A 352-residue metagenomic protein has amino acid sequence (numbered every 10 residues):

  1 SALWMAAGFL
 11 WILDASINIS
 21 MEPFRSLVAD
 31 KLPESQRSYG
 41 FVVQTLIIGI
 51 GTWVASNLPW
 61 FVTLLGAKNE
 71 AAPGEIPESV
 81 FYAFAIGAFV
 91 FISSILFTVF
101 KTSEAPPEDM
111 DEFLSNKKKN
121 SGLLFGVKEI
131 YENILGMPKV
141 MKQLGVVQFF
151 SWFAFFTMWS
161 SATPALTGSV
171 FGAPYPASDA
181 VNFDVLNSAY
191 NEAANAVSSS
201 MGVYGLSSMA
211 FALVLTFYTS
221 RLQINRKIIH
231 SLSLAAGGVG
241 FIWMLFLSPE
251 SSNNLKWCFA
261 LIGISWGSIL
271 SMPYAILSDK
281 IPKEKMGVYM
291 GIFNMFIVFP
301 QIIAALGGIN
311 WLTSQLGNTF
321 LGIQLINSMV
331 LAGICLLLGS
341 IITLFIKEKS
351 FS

Functional and structural regions predicted by a protein language model:
S1, A235-P249: C-terminal ends and interior cores of transmembrane alpha-helices in multi-pass membrane transporters/permeases
S1-S20, N253-I269: Hydrophobic core of transmembrane alpha-helices in multi-pass small-molecule transporters, especially MFS/SLC-type
A2-W11, I17-S20, F24-R25, K31-T157 (+2 more regions): Intracellular loop-helix junctions on the cytosolic face of multi-pass helical membrane proteins
I19-L32, S268-P282: Intracellular juxtamembrane helix-capping segments at the cytosolic ends of symmetry-related transmembrane helices
E34-Q44, A194, I281-F293: Loop-to-transmembrane helix entry/capping segments in MFS-fold secondary transporters and related SLC/MFSD carriers
V42, G172-L206, N254, N327: Loop-to-transmembrane helix entry
A210-N225: Helix-to-loop junctions at the C-terminal end of transmembrane segments in multipass secondary transporters
K283-Q315: A late C-terminal transmembrane helix in Major Facilitator Superfamily
